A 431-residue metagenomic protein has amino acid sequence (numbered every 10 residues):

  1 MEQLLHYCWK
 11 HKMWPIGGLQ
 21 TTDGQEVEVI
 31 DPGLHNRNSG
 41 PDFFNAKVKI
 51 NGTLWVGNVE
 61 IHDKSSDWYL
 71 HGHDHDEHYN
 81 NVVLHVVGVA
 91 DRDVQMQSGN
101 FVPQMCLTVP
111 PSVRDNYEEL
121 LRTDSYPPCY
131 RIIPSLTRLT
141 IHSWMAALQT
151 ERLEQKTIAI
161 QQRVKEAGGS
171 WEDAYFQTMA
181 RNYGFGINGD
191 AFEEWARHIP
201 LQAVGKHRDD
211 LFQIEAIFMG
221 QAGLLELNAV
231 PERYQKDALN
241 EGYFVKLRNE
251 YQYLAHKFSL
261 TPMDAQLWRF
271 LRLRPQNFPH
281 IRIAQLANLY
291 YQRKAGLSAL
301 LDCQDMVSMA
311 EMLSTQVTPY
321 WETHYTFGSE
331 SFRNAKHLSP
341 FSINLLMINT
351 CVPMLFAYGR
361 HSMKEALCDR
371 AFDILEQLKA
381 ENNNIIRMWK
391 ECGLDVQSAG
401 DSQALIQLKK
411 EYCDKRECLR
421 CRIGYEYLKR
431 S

Functional and structural regions predicted by a protein language model:
M1-E28: Short Lys/Arg-enriched alpha/beta "domain-start" segment
K47-N58: Active-site beta-strand-loop-beta-strand hairpin of nuclease catalytic cores that positions key catalytic residues
V56-K64, H85-V87, C106: Active-site ExK catalytic segment of metal-dependent nucleases
D74-H78: N-terminal nucleotide-handling cores and adjacent loading/scaffold lobes of large enzymes and macromolecular assemblies
N80-V82, V86-W144: Compact, glycine/acidic-enriched structural inserts
Q149-A404, E417: Hydrophobic, aromatic-lined core segments that form the binding pocket/scaffold for planar heteroaromatic ligands
Q403-S431: Cysteine-cluster motifs in flexible loop/terminal segments that predominantly coordinate metals
